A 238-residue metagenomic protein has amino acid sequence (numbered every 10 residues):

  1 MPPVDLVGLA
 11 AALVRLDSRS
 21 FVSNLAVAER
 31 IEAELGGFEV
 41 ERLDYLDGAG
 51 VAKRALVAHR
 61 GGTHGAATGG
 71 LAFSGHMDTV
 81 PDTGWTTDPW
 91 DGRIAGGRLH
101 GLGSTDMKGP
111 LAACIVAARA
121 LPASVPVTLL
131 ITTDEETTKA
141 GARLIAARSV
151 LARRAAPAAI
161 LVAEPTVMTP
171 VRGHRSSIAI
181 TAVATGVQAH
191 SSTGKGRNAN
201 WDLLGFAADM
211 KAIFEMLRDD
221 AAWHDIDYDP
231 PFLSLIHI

Functional and structural regions predicted by a protein language model:
M1-P2, M77, S124, H174-S177 (+1 more regions): Secretory-pathway/membrane protein signature
P2-L102, A123: Acidic/His- and Gly-rich active-site-bordering loop/insert found across diverse amide/peptide-bond hydrolases
A12, V116-P122, G205-A212: Short glycine/serine- and small hydrophobic-enriched flexible loop segments
L43-Y45, G75-M77, W90, T133-D134 (+2 more regions): Fold-independent oxyanion-binding glycine-rich loops and adjacent beta-strand/coil segments at enzyme active sites
G96-T105, Q188-T193: A short glycine/serine-rich beta->alpha loop
M107-A179: Acidic/histidine-rich catalytic neighborhood of metal-dependent amide-processing enzymes
S149-I236: Midchain, well-structured core segments that form catalytic/ion-binding scaffolds
